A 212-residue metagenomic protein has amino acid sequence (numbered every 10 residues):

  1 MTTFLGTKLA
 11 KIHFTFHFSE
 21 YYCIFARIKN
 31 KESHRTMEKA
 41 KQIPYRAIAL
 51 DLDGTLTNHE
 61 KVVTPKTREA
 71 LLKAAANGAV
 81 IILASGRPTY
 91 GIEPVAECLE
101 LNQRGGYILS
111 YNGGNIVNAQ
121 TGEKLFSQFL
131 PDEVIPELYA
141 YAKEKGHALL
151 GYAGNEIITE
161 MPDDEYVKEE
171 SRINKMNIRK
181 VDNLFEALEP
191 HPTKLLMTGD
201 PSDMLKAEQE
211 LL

Functional and structural regions predicted by a protein language model:
T3, K11, T15-I28: Short, positively charged and aromatic/hydrophobic N-terminal segments
E38-A47, T64: Mg2+-dependent phosphoryl-transfer enzymes with acidic/Ser/Thr/Gly-rich catalytic loops
P44-E60: Asp-based phosphoryl-transfer active-site loop
L52, G122, H191-L195: Short amphipathic alpha-helical segments
P65-Y166: Active-site phosphate-binding/coordination module
Y141, K145-L212: Conserved acidic, metal-coordinating active-site core of Asp-based, Mg2+-dependent phosphoryl-transfer enzymes
